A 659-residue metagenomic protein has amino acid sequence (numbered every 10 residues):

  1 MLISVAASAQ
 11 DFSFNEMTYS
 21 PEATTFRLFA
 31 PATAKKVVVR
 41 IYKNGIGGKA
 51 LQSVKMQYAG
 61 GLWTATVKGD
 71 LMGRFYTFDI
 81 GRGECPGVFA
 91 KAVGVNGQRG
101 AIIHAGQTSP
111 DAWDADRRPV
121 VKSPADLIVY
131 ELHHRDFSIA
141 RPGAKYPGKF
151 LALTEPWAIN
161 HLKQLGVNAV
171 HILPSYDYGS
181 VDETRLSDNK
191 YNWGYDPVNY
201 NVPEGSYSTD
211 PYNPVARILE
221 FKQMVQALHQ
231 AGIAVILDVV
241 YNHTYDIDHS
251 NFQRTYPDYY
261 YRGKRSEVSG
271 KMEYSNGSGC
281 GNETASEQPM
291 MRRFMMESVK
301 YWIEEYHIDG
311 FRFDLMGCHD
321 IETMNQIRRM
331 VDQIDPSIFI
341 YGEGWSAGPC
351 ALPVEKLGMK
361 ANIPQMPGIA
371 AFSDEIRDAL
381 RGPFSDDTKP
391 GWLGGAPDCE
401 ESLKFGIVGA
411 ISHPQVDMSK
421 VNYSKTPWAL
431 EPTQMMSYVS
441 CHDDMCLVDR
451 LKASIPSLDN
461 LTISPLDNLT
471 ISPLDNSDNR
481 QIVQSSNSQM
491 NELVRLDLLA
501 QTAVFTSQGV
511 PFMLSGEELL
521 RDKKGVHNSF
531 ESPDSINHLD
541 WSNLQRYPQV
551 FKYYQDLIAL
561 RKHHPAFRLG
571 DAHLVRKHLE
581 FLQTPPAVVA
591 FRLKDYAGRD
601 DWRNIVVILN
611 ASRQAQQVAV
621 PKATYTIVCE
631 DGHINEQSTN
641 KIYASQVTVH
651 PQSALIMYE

Functional and structural regions predicted by a protein language model:
A9-T25, Q57-K145: The feature marks proteins involved in alpha-glucan
S20-K35, H578-A619: Carbohydrate-binding surface patches
L28, F78, L132, I172 (+9 more regions): Conserved, mostly hydrophobic/aromatic
L28-A30, A34-I46, A615-G632: Beta-strand-rich binding/interaction modules
A30, M72-Y76, N640-E659: C-terminal beta-strand-rich structural cap/linker in extracellular carbohydrate-active enzymes
G100-Q107, R328-R329, I334-D467, P473-S515 (+4 more regions): Conserved alpha/beta catalytic core and glycan-binding cleft of carbohydrate-active enzymes
H133-Y306, H319-D335, F339: Substrate-binding/active-site clefts of carbohydrate-active enzymes
S419, S464, D497, T506-G509 (+3 more regions): Glycan-recognition and catalytic regions of carbohydrate-active enzymes
